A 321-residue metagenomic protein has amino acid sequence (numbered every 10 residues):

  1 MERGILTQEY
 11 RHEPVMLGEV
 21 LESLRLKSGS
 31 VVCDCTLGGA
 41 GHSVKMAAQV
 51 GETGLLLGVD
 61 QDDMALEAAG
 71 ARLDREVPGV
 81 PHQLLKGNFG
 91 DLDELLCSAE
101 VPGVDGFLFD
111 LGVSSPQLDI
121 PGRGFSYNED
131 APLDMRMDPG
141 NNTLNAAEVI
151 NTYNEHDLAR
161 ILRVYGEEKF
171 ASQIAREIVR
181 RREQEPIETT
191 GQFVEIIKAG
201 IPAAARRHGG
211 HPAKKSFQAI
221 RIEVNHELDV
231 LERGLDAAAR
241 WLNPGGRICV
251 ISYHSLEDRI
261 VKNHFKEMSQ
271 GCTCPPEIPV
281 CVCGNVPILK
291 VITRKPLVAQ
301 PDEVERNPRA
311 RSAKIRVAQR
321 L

Functional and structural regions predicted by a protein language model:
M1-L321: S-adenosyl-L-methionine-dependent methyltransferase catalytic core, i.e., the SAM/SAH-binding region
